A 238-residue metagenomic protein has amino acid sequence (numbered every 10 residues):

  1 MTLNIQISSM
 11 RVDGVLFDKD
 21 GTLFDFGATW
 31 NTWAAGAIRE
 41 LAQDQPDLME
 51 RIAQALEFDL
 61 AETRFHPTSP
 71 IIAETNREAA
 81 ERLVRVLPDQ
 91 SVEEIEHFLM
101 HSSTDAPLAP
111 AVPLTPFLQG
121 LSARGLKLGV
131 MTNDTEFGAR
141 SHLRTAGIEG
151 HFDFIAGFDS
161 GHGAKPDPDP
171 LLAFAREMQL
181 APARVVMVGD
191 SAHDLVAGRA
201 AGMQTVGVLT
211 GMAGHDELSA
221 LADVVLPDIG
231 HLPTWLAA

Functional and structural regions predicted by a protein language model:
M1-V15, A28, Q43-D44, Q90 (+3 more regions): Asp-based, Mg2+/Mn2+-dependent phosphohydrolase catalytic module
M10-R124: N-terminal helical cap/lid subdomain that shapes the substrate entry/recognition surface in HAD-like hydrolases
